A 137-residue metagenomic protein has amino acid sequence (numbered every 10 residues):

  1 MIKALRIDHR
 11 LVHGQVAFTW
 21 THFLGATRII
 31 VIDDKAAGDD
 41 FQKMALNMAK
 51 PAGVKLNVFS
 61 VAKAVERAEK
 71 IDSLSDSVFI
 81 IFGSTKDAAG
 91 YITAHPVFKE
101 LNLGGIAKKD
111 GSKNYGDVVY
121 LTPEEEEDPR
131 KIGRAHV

Functional and structural regions predicted by a protein language model:
M1-K55: Long, hydrophobic N-terminal alpha-helical segment
D8-V12, S60, L121-T122: A general structural motif
T21, A49, Y91, K131-I132: Generic structural signal for hydrophobic
A37-D39, A64-V65, K108-G111: Short gly/pro/ser/thr-enriched loop/turn and capping motifs at secondary-structure boundaries
N47-A49, S75, V119: Short, hinge-like loop/turn segments at secondary-structure boundaries
N57-G104: Ordered, amphipathic secondary-structure segments that act as subunit-interaction surfaces in large macromolecular
T85-R130: A mid-sequence interfacial segment
G133-V137: Conserved small/polar residues in nucleotide/adenosyl-binding loops
